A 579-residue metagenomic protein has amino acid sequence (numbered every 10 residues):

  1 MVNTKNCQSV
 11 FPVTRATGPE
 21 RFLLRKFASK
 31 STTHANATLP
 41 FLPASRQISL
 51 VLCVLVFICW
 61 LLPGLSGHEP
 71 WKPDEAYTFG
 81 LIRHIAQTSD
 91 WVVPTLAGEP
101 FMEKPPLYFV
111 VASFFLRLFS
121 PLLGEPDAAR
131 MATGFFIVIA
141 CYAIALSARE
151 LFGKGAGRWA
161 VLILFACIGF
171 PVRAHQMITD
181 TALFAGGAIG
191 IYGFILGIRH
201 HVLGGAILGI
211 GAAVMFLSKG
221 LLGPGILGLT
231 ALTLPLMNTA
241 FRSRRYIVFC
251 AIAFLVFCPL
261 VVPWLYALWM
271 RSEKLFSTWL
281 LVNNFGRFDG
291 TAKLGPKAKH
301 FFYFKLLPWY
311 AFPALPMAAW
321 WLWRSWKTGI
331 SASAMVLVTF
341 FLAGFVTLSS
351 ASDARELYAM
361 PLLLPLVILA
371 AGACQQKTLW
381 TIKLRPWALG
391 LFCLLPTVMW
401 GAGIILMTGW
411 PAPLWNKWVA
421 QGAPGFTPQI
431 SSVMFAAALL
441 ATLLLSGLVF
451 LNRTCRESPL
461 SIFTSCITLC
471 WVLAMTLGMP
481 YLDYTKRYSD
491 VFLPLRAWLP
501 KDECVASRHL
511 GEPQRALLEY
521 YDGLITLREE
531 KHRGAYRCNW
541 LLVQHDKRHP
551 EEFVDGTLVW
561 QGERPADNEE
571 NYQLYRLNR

Functional and structural regions predicted by a protein language model:
N3, F11, L23-L384, N568-N571: Membrane-integral, polyisoprenol-dependent glycosyltransferases of the GT-C/oligosaccharyltransferase superfamily
V13-R15: N-terminal start and proteolytic maturation junction detector
G204-A206, I210, R324-R579: Membrane-embedded architecture of ER/inner-membrane glycosylation machinery
